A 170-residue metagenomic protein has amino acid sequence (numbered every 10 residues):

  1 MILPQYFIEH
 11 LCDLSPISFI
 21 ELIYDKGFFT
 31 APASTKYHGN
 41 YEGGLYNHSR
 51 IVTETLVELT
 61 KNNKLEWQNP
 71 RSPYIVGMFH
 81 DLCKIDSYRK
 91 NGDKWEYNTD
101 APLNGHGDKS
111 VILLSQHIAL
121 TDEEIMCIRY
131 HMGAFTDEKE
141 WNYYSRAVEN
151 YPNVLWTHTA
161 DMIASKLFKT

Functional and structural regions predicted by a protein language model:
M1-T170: Metal-dependent phosphohydrolase cores
